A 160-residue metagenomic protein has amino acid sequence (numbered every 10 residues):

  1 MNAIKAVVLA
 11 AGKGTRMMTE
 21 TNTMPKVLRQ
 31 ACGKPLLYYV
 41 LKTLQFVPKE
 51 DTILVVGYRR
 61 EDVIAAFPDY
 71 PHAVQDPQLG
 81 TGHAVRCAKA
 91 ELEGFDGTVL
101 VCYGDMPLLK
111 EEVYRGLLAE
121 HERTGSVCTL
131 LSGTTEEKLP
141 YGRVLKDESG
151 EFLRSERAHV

Functional and structural regions predicted by a protein language model:
M1-V8, R16, Q30, K34-G104 (+1 more regions): Conserved N-terminal catalytic core of the sugar/cofactor nucleotidyltransferase
A3-I4, P25, D96, G125 (+1 more regions): A structure-centric signal for secondary-structure junctions around beta-strands
T21, F67, E156: Short, flexible helix/strand-to-coil boundary loops that buttress conserved ligand/catalytic motifs in alpha/beta
T21-V27: Short alpha-helical oligomerization interface
L28, H72, C128-L130: Conserved beta-strand scaffold positions in the cores of enzyme catalytic domains, especially in NTP/NDP-utilizing
L109-V160: Conserved core of the sugar-phosphate nucleotidyltransferase
